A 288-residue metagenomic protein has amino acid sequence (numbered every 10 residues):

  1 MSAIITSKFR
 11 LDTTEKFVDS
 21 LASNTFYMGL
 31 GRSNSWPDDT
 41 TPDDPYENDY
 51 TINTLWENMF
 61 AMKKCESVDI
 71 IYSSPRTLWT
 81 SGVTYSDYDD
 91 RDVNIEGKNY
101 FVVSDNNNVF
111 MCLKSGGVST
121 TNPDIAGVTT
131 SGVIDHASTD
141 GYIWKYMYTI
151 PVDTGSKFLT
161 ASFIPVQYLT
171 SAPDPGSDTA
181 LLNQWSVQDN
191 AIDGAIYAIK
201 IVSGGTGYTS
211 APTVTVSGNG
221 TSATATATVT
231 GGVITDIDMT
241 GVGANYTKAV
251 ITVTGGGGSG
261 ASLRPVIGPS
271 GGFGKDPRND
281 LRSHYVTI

Functional and structural regions predicted by a protein language model:
M1-A191, S262-V266: Tryptophan-rich substrate-binding surfaces of secreted polymer-degrading and adhesive proteins
D140-I288: Conserved, function-critical positions that sit in or immediately flank catalytic and ligand-binding motifs
